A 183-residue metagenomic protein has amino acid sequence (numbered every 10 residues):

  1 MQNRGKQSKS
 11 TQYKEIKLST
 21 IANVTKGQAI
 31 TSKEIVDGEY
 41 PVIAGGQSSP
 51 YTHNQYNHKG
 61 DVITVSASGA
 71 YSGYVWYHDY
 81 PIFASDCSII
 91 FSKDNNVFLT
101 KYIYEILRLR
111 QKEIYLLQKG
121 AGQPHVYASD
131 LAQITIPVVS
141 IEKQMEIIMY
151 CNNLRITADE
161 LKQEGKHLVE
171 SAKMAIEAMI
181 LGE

Functional and structural regions predicted by a protein language model:
M1-G46, V138-E183: Non-catalytic DNA-recognition/assembly elements of restriction-modification systems
Y13, G38, G60, S85 (+3 more regions): Generic structural microfeature
A44-R108, K112, G120, H125-L131: A short beta-sheet element
